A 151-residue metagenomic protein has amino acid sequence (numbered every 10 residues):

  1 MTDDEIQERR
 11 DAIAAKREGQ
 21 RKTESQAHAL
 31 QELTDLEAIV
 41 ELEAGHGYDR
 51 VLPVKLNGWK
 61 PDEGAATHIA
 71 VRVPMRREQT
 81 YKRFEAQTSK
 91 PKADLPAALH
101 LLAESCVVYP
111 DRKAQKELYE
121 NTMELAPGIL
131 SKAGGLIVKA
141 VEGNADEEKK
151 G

Functional and structural regions predicted by a protein language model:
M1-P74, E78-Y81: Short, charged/polar N-terminal "headpieces" of proteins
E63-G151: Short, surface-exposed, charged amphipathic helix/loop patches that serve as local interaction elements
